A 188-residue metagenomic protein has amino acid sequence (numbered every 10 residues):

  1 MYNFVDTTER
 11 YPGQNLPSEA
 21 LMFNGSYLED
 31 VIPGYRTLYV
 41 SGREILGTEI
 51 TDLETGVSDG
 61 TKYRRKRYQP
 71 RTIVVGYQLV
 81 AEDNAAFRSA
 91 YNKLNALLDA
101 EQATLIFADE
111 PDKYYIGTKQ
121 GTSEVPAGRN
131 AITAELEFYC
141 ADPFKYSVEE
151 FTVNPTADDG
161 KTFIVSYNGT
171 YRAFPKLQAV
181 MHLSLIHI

Functional and structural regions predicted by a protein language model:
M1-D52: Polar/acidic, low-complexity leader/linker segments enriched in S/T/G and N/D
S58-A85, N130-P143: Oligomerization/assembly interface segments of phage tail-like spikes and tubes
Q69-P111: Long, hydrophobic/aromatic-enriched structural stretches that serve as scaffold segments
A100, T104-K145: Short beta-strand and beta-hairpin "edge-sheet" elements
Y146-V153: Short, charged, solvent-exposed linker or helix-capping segments at domain edges/interfaces that act as flexible hinges
P155-N168: Surface-exposed ligand/attachment interfaces on beta-rich extracellular proteins
V165-Y171, A179-L183: Asparagine-centered strand-capping/turn motif at beta-strand->loop junctions
I186-I188: Conserved small/polar residues in nucleotide/adenosyl-binding loops
